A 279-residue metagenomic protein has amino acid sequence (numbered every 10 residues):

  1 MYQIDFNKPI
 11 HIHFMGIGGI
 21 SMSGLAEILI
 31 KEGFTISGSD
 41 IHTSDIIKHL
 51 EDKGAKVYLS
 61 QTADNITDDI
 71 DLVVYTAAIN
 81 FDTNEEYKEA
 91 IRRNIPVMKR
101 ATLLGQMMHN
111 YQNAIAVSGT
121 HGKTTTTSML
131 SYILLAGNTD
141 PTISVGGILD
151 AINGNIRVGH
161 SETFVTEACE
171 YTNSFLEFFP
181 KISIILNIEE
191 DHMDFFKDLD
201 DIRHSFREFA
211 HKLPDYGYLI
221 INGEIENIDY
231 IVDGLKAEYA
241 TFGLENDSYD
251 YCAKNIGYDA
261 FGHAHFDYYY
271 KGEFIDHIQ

Functional and structural regions predicted by a protein language model:
M1-K99, L103, Y218, K254 (+1 more regions): N-terminal leader/targeting and accessory segments in enzymes
D5-F6, I28-K31, E51, D64-D68 (+3 more regions): Phosphate-binding loop of NTP-binding sites
I10-H11, M15, T76-A77, F196-R203 (+2 more regions): Adenine nucleotide phosphate-binding catalytic loops in nucleotide-utilizing enzymes
F14-I17, M22, I36, V117-T120 (+3 more regions): Short glycine/serine/threonine-biased micro-segments
S21-G24, A151-I152, H263: Short N-terminal binding/cap micro-motifs at the start of the first secondary-structure element
D40, Q61, A101, V145 (+3 more regions): Residues at the C-termini of beta-strands that transition into short coil/loop
S44, D191, D247: Active-site loop signature of alpha/beta-hydrolase-fold enzymes
D68-D71, H160-E162, Y249, A260-G262: A short, glycine/Asx- and small/polar-enriched loop/turn that sits immediately N-terminal to a beta-strand
